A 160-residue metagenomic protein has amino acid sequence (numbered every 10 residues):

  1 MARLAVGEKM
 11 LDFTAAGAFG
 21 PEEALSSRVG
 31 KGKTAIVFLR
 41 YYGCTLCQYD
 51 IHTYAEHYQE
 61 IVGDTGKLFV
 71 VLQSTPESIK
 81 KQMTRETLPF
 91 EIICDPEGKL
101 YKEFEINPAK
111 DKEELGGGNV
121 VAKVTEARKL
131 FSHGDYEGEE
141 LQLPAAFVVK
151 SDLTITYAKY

Functional and structural regions predicted by a protein language model:
M1-S27, Y49: N-terminal "domain-start" segment that seeds a small globular fold
M10-L11, A35, L143-A145: Short loop/turn microsegments at loop-to-beta-strand junctions
A18, G30-K31, D152: Short strand-connecting beta-turns/loops that link adjacent beta-strands
L25-Y54, K67: Short active-site neighborhood of thiol/selenol oxidoreductases, capturing the structured segment around
R40, Q73, S151: Cofactor-binding loop segments of dinucleotide-utilizing enzymes, especially the Rossmann-like FAD- and NAD(P)+-binding
D50-E103: Structural microenvironment flanking redox-active thiols in thiol-disulfide oxidoreductases
D95-Y160: Thiol/selenol-based redox catalytic cores and closely related redox-interacting motifs
